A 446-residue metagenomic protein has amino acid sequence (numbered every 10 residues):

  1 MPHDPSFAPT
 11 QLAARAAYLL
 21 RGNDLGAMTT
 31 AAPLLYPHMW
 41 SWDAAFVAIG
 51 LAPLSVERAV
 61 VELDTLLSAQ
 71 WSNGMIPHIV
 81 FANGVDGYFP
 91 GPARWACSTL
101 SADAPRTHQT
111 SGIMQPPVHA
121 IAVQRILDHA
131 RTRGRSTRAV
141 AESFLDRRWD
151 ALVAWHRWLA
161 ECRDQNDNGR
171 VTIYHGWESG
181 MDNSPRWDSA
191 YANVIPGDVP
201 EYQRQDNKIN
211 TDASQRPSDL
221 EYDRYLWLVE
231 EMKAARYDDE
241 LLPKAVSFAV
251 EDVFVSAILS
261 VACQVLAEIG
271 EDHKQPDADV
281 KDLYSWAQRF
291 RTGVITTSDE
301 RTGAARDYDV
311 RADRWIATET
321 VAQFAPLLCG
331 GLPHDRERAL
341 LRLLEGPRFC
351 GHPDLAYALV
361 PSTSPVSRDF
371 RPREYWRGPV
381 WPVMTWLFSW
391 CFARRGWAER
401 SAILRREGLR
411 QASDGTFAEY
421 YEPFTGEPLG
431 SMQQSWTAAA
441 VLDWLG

Functional and structural regions predicted by a protein language model:
P2-H38, L66-R106, R170-V250, R289-V380 (+1 more regions): Extended glycan-interaction surfaces of carbohydrate-active proteins
P5-R15, S55-S68, G134-A160, A262 (+3 more regions): Extended, well-ordered alpha-helical scaffold segments
A44, A48, P116, A120-V123 (+3 more regions): TPR repeat positional signature
A44-G74, A322-P333, T385-S401, R405: Alpha-helical support elements that line or immediately flank enzyme active sites and cofactor-binding pockets
G50, A122-R125, H129, A262-V265 (+4 more regions): Core register positions within helices of long alpha-helical scaffolds
L100-T132, L387-C391: Hydrophobic/aromatic-rich effector regions of fungal transcription factors
Q115-Y191: Internal, well-ordered domain-core segments that constitute the primary functional module of diverse proteins
A245-R289, F370, E374-E399: Long, repeat-rich segments with strong aromatic
